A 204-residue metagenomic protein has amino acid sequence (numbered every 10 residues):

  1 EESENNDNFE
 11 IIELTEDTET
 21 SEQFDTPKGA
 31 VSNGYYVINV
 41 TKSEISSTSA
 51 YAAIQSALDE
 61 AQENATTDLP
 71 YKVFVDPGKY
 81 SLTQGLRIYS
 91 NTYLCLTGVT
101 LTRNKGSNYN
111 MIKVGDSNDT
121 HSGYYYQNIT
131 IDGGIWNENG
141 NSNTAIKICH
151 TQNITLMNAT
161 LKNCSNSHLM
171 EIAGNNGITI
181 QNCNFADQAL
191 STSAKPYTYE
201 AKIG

Functional and structural regions predicted by a protein language model:
E1-E4: Sec-dependent signal peptide cleavage junction
F9-S56: Right-handed parallel beta-helix/beta-solenoid
I12-T15, T41, D76, T83 (+10 more regions): A structural detector for beta-sheet-dominated domains
I45-Y51, T67-Y109, W136, N141 (+1 more regions): N-terminal extracellular ligand-recognition/capping segment immediately after the signal peptide
I54-T66, S81-N91, N104, D119-Y124 (+2 more regions): Short, T/G/N/S-enriched strand-turn elements that build extracellular solenoid repeat scaffolds
D68, L101-R103, Y109-E138, I146: N-terminal adaptor/linker regions at the entrance to substrate-recognition repeat cores in CRL/SCF substrate receptors
L82-G85, R103-Y109, W136-A145, C164-I172 (+1 more regions): Short glycine/acidic-rich loop motifs that flank beta-strands on beta-rich extracellular proteins
Y93, T97-T100, Y124-E138, Q152-N163 (+2 more regions): Right-handed parallel beta-helix
